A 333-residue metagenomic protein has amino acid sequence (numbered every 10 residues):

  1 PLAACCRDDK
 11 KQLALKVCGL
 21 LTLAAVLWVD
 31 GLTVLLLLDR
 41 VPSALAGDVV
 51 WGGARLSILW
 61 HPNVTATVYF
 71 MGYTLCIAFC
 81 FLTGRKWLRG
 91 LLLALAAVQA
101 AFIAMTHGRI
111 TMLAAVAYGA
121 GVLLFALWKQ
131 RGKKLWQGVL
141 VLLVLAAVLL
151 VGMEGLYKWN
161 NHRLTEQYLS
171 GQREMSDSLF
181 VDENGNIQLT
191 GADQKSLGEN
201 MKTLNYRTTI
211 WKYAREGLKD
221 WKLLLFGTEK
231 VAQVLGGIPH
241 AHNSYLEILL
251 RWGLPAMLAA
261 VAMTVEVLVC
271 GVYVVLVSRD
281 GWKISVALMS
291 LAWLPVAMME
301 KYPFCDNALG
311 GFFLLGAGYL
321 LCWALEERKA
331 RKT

Functional and structural regions predicted by a protein language model:
L2-L13, I77-G84, A120-G132, L268-L276 (+1 more regions): Structural signal for the C-terminal ends of transmembrane alpha-helices and the immediately following loop
L15-A44, W60-K129, E266, L291: Alpha-helical transmembrane segments of multi-pass inner-membrane proteins
V34, A126-L197, K212, E216-D220: A membrane-periplasm/extracellular boundary helix in multi-pass inner-membrane enzymes that assemble envelope glycans
A44-W60: Active-site-proximal inter-transmembrane loops
L56-G72, L249-G253, Y302-F313: Membrane-interface micro-motifs in multi-pass membrane enzymes
G119, V286-V296, Y302-T333: Transmembrane alpha-helices of multi-pass inner-membrane enzymes
W128, G132, W252-L294: Hydrophobic transmembrane alpha-helices and their immediate junctions
L197-W252: Long extracytoplasmic/lumenal interhelical loops at the membrane interface of multi-pass membrane proteins
